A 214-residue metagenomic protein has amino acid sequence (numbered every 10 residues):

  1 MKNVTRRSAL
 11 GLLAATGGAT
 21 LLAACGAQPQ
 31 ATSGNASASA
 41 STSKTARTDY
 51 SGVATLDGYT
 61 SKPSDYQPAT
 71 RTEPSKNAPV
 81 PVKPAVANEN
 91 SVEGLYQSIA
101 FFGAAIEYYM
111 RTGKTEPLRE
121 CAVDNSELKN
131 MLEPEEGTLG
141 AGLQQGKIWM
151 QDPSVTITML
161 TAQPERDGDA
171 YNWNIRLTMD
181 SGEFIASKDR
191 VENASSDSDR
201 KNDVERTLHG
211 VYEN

Functional and structural regions predicted by a protein language model:
V4, P29-T55, T161-N214: Exposed beta-sheet edge and beta->alpha loop/turn motif
R6-L10: N-terminal export leaders
G26-G94: Juxtamembrane and targeting peptides
T70-M150: Core segments of small alpha/beta cavity-forming domains
Q151-V155, D189-E192: Long amphipathic alpha-helical coiled-coil segments
